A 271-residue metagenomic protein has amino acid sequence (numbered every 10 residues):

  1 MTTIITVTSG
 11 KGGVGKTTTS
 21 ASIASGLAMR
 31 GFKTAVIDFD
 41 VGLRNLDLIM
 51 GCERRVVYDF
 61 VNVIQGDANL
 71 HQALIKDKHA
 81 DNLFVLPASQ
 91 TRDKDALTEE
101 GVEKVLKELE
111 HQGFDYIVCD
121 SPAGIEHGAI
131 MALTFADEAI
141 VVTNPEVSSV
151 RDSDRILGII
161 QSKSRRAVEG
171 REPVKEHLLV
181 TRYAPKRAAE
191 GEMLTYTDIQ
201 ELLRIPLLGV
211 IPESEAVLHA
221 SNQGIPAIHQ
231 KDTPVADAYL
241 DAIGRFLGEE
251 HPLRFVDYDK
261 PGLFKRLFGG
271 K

Functional and structural regions predicted by a protein language model:
I4-A68, Y116: Walker A/P-loop NTP-binding active-site region of P-loop NTPases, recognizing the glycine-rich GxxxxGKT/S
S9, D38, P87-Q90, S121 (+2 more regions): Flexible glycine-/small-residue-rich
G12, V63, L86, D120 (+3 more regions): Residue-level signature of catalytic and energy-coupling elements of molecular machines, predominantly ATP/GTP-dependent
S25, K107, I130-M131: Alpha-helical segments flanking ligand/cofactor-binding loops in enzyme cores
F39-H111, S221-N222: P-loop/Walker-type NTP enzyme "switch/lid" segment
G42, V56, G66, L70 (+9 more regions): Helical mechanochemical/support elements of P-loop NTPase systems and associated helical scaffolds
H111-Q112, Y116, P122-L208: Conserved catalytic-core segment of NTP-binding enzymes
A167-K271: C-terminal lobe/tail of nucleotide-utilizing enzymes
